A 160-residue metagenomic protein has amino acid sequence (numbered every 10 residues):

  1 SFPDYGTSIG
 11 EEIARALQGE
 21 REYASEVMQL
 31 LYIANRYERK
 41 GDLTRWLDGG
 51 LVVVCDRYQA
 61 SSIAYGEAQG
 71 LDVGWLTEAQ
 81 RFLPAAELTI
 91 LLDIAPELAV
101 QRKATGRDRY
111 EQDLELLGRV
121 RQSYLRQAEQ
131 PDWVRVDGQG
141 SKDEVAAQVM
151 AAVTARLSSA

Functional and structural regions predicted by a protein language model:
S1, L92, V136-D137: Hydrophobic residues at beta-strand termini and immediately following loops that shape nucleotide-binding pockets
S1-R81, Q148: ATP-dependent small-molecule kinase phosphotransfer cores that center on conserved nucleotide phosphate-binding segments
D4-S8, Q59-A60, I94-V100, S141: Conserved nucleotide-binding/hydrolysis micro-motifs of P-loop NTPases
A16, R57, L92-D93, R102 (+1 more regions): Conserved catalytic core of Hanks-type protein kinase domains
L51-V52, L88, D132: The start of beta-strands in P-loop NTPase/AAA+ ATPase cores
D56-R57, E87, D137: Acidic active-site catalytic centers that drive phospho-/nucleotidyl reactions and related ester hydrolyses
S62-S123: A glycine- and Lys/Arg-enriched "phosphate-lid" helix/loop adjacent to the NTP-binding pocket of small-molecule kinases
E97-A160: NTP-dependent small-molecule kinase module
